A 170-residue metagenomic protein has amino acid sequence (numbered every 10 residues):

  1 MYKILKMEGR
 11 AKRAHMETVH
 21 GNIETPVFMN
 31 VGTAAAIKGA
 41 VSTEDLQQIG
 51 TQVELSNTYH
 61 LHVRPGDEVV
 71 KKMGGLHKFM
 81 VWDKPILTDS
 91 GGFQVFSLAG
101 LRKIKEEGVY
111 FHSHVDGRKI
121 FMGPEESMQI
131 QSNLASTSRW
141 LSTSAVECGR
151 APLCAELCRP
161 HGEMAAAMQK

Functional and structural regions predicted by a protein language model:
M1-Q169: Non-catalytic, usually N-terminal nucleic-acid engagement modules in DNA/RNA processing proteins
